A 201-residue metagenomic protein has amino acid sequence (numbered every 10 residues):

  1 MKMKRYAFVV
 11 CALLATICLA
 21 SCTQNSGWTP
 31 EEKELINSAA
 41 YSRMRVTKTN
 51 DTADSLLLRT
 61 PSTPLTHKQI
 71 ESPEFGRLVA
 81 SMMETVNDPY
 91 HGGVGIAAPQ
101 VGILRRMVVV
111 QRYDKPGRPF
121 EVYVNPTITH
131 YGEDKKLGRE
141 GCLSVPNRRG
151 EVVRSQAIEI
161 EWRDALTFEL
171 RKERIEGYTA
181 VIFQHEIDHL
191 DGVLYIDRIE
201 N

Functional and structural regions predicted by a protein language model:
M1-V10: Bacterial N-terminal signal peptides that target proteins for export
V10-C18: Bacterial N-terminal signal peptides
C22-N201: Positively charged
